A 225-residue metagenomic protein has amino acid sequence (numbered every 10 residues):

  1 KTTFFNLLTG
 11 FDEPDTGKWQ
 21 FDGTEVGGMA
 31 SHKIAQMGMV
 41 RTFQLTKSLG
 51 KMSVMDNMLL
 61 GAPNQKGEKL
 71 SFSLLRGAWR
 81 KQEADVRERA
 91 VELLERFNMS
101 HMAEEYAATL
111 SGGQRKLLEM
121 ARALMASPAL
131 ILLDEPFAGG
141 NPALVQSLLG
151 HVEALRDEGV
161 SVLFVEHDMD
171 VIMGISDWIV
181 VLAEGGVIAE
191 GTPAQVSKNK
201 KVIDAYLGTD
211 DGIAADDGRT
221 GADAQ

Functional and structural regions predicted by a protein language model:
T9: Helix-to-loop junction immediately C-terminal to a conserved catalytic motif
G17-T24, Q36-M37: Conserved ABC transporter NBD signature motif
L70-M102, L132, G150-E153: Conserved ABC ATPase "signature" region
Y106-L110: Conserved ABC ATPase signature
S127: Conserved catalytic motifs of ABC-family nucleotide-binding domains
I172-G174: A short, surface-exposed alpha-helical micro-motif characterized by mixed small hydrophobic and charged/polar residues
